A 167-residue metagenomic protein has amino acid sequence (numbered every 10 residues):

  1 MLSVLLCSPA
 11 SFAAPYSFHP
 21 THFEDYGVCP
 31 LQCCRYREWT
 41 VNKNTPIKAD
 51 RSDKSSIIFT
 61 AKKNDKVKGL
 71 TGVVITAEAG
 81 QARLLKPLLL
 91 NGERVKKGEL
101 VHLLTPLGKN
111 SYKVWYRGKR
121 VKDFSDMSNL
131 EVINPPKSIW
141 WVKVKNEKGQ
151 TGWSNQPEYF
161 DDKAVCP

Functional and structural regions predicted by a protein language model:
M1-S3: Sec-dependent signal peptide recognition, specifically the positively charged N-region followed immediately by
A14-W39, Q81, K86-P167: Boundary regions of SH3-family modules and the immediately adjacent low-complexity/disordered segments in eukaryotic
V41-S52: Short, structured beta-strand/loop micro-motifs enriched in basic residues and often containing a Trp
K43, K63-D65, S138-W140: Envelope-exposed proteins and targeting segments
D50-K63, R117: SH3/SH3-like (including bacterial SH3b) beta-barrel domains that bind proline-rich motifs or cell-wall ligands
A61-L70, G92-E93, G98: Tight coil/turn sites that cap or link beta-strands
T71-A77: Short, charged beta-turn/beta-strand-edge "cap" motif at the junction between a beta-strand and an adjacent loop
